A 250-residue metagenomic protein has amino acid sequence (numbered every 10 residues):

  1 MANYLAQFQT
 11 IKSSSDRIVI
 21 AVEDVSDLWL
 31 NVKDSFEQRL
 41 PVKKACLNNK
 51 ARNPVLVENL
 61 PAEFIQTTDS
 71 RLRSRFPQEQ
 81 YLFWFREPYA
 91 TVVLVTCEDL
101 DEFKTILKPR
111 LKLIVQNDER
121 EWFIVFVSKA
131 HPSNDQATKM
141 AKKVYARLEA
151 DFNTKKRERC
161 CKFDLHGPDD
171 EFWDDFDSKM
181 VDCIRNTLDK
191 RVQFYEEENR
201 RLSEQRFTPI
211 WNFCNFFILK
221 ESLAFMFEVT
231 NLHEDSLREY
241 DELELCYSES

Functional and structural regions predicted by a protein language model:
M1-C214, I218, S250: Eukaryotic intrinsically disordered, low-complexity segments enriched for acidic and Ser/Thr/Pro residues that serve as
H233-E234: TPR-repeat structural position
